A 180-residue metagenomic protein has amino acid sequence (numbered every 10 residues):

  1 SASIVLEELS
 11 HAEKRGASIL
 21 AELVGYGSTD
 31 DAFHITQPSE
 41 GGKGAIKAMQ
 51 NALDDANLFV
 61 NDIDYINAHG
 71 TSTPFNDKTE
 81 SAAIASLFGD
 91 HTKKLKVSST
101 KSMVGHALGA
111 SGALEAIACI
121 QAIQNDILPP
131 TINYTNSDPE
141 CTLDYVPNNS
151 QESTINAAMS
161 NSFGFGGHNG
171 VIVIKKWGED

Functional and structural regions predicted by a protein language model:
S1-A56, Y65, E179-D180: Condensing-enzyme catalytic core mediating Claisen C-C bond formation in acyl metabolism
S1-H11, S111-D180: Conserved beta-strand-centric core segments of catalytic alpha/beta enzyme folds
V5, L23, I63, A68-H69 (+2 more regions): Conserved small-residue
G16-E22, L58-D64, K93-V97, P129-I132: Flexible, glycine/charged-enriched surface loops at secondary-structure junctions
Y26-E40, A68-D77, K94-D144: Acyl-CoA/ACP chain-elongation machinery
I46-N51, D64, A82-S86, L114: Internal, well-ordered alpha-helical scaffold/interface segments that support domain packing or protein-protein contacts
A48-A56, L87, C119, I123: Stable alpha-helical structural segments in soluble proteins, enriched in small hydrophobic residues
N76-D90: Active-site-proximal gating segment of KS-fold condensing enzymes and close homologs
